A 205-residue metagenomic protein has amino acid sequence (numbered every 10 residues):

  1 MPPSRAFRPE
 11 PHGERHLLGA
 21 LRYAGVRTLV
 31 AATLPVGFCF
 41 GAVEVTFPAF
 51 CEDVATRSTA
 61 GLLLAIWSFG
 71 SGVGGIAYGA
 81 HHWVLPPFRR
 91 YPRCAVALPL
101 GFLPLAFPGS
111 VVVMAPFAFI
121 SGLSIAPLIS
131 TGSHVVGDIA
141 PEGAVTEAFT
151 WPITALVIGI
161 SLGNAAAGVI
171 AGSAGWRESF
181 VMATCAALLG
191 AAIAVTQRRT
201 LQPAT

Functional and structural regions predicted by a protein language model:
M1-P35: Juxtamembrane intracellular "pre-TM" segments in multi-pass secondary transporters
P2, T184-T205: Multi-pass alpha-helical transporter architecture, strongest for 12-TM Major Facilitator/SLC carriers used
R22-A65: Helix-loop boundary and gating motifs at the non-cytosolic
F47, P127-A140: Intracellular juxtamembrane helix-capping segments at the cytosolic ends of symmetry-related transmembrane helices
S58, V169-A187: A membrane-interface helix-boundary motif in multi-pass transporters
G74-P87, A171: Helix-to-loop junctions at the C-terminal end of transmembrane segments in multipass secondary transporters
R89-P104, V181-T184: Structural signature of the two symmetry-related core transmembrane helices
G143-A174: A late C-terminal transmembrane helix in Major Facilitator Superfamily
